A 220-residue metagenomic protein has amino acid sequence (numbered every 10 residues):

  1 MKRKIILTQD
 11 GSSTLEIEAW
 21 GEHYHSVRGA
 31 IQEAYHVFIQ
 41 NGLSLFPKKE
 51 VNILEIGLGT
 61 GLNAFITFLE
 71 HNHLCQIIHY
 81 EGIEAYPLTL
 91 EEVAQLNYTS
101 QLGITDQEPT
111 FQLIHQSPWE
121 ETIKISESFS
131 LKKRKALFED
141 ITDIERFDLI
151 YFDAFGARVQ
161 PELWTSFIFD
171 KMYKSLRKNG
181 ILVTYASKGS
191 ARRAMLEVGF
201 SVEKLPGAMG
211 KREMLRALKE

Functional and structural regions predicted by a protein language model:
M1-V51, F68-L102: Rossmann-like AdoMet
I56-L58, I83: Conserved beta-strand/loop positions that form the S-adenosyl-L-methionine
G61-F65: Glycine-rich SAM-binding Motif I of class I
A94-I144: S-adenosyl-L-methionine
F138, D148-E162: A short SAM/SAH-binding and catalytic strip from SAM-dependent methyltransferases
L149-Y151, K178-A186: Conserved beta-strand signature within the Rossmann-like core of class I S-adenosyl-L-methionine
E162-K178: A short glycine-rich, Lys/Arg-flanked "PGG" loop and its adjoining helix->strand segment in the class I
V198-E220: Core SAM-dependent methyltransferase catalytic element
